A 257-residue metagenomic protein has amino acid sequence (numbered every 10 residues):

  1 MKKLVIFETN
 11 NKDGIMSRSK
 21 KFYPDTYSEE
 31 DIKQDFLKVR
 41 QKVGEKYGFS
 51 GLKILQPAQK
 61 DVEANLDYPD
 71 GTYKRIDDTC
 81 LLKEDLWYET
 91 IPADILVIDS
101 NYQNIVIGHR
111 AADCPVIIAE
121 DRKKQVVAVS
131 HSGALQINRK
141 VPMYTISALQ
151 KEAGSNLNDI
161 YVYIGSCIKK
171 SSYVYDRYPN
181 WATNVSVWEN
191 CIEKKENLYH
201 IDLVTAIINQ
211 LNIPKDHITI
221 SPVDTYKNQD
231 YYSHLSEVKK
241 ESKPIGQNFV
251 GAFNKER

Functional and structural regions predicted by a protein language model:
M1-R257: Active-site microenvironment for binding and transforming phosphate-containing groups
